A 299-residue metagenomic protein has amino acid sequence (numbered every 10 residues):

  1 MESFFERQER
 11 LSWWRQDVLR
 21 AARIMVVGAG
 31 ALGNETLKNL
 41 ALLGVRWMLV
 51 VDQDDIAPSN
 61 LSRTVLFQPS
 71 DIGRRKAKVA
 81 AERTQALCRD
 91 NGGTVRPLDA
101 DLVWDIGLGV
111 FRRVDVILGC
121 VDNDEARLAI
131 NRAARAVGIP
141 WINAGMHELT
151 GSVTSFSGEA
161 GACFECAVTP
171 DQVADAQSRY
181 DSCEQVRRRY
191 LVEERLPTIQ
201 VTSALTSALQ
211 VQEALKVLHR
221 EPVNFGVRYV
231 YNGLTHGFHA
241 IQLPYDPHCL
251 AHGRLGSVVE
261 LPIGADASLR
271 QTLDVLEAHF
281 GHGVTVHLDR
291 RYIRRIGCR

Functional and structural regions predicted by a protein language model:
M1-M25, P58-S59: N-terminal charged helix/coil linker that caps or initiates catalytic domains
E2, V95-T206, K216-F225, Y229-D289: E1/E1-like adenylate-forming module used to activate ubiquitin-like modifiers and sulfur-carrier proteins
M25-A29, V50: Hydrophobic Val/Ile/Leu positions in short beta-strands of Rossmann-like dinucleotide-binding domains
L32: Hydrophobic/small residue at the entry helix of a nucleotide-binding pocket
T36-L37, A80: Hydrophobic residues within alpha-helices that form the first helical element adjacent to the glycine-rich loop
L37-K38, N131: Generic hydrophobic/aromatic pocket-lining and core-packing "Φ" positions
V45-D90: Glycine-rich phosphate-binding loop and adjoining beta1-alpha1-beta2 segment of Rossmann-like nucleotide-binding folds
A80, S207-L215: Buried hydrophobic packing segments
